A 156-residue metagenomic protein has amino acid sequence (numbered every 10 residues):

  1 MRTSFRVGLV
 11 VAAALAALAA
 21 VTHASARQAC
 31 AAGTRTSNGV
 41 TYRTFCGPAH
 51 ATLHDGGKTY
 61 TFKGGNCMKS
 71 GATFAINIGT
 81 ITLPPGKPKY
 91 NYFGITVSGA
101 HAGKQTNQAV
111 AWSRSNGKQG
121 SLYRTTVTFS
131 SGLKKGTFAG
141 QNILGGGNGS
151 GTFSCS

Functional and structural regions predicted by a protein language model:
M1-V10: Bacterial N-terminal signal peptides that target proteins for export
A16-A24: C-terminal segment of classical bacterial N-terminal signal peptides
A24-S156: An extracellular/secretory-lumen and virion-surface interaction module
